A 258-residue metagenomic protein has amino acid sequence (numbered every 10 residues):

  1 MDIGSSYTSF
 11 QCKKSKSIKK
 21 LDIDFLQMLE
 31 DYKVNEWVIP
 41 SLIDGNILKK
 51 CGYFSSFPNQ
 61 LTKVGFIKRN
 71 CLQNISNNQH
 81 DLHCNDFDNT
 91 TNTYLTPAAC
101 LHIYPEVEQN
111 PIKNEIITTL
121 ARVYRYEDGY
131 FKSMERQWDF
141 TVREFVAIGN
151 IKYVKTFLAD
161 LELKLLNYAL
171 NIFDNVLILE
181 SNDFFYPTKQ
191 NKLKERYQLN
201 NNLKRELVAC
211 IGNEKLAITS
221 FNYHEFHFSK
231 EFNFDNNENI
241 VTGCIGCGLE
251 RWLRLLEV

Functional and structural regions predicted by a protein language model:
M1-V258: TRNA-recognition modules of translation machinery and tRNA-sensing kinases, especially anticodon-binding
